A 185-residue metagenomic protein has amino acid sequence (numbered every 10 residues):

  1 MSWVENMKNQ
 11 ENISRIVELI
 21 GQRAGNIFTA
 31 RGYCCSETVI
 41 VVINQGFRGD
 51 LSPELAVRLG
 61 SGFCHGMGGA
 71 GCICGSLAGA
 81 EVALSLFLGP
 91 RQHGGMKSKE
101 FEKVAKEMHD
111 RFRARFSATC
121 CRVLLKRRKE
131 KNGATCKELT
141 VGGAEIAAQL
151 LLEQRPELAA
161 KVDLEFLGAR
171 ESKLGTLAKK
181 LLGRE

Functional and structural regions predicted by a protein language model:
S2-R31: Polybasic, low-complexity association/targeting segments
E5-I16, I43-G62, A114-C121: Acidic-glycine-rich active-site phosphate/pyrophosphate-binding loop
I20-G49: Active-site-proximal helix-loop elements at catalytic-domain edges
Q22-A30, F63-G71, R127-N132: A short glycine/serine-rich beta->alpha loop
A24, V39, L59-C64, G143: Short alpha-helical scaffolding segments that buttress acidic/His motifs in well-ordered protein cores
G46-R58, L86-K103: Phosphate-handling active-site elements
A78-F87: DPxDG-like acidic metal-binding loop motif
F101-L181: C-terminal binding/interaction regions
